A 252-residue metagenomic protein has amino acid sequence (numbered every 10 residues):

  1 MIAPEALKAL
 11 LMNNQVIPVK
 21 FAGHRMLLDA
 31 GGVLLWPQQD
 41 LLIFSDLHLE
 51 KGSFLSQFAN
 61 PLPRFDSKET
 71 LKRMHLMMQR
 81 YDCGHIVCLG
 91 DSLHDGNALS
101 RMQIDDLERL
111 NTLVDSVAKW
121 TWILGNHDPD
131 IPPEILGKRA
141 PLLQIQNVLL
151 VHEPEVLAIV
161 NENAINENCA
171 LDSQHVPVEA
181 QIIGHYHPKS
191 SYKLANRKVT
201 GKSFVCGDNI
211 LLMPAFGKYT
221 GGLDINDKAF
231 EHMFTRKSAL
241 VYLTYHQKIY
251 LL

Functional and structural regions predicted by a protein language model:
M1-L89, H94-L252: Extended recognition/assembly regions associated with phosphoester-bond processing machinery
